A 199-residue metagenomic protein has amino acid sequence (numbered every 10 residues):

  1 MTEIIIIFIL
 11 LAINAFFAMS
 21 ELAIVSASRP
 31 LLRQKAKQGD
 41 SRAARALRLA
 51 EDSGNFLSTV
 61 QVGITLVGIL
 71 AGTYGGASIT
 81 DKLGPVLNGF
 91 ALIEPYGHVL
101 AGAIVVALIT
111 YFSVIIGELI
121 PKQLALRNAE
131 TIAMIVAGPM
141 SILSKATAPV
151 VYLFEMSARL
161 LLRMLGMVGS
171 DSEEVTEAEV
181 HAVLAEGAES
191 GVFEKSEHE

Functional and structural regions predicted by a protein language model:
M1-V192: Membrane-embedded alpha-helical segments of inner-membrane proteins
K195-E199: Long, charged amphipathic helices and adjacent flexible linkers at domain junctions
